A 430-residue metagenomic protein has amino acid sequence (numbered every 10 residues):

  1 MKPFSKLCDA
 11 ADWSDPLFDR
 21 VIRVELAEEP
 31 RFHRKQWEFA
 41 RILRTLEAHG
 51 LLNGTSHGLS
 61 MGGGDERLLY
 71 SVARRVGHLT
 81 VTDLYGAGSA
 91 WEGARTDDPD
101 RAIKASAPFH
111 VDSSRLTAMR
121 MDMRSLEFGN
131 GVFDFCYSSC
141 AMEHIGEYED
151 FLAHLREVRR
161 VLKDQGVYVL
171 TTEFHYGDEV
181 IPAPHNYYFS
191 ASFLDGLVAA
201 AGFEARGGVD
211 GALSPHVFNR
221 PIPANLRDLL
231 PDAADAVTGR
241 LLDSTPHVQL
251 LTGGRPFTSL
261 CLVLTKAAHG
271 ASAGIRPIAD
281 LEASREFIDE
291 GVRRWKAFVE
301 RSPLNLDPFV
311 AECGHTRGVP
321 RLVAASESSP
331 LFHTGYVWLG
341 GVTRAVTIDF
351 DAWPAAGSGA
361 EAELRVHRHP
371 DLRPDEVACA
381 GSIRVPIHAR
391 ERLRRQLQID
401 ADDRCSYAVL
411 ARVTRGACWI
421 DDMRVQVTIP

Functional and structural regions predicted by a protein language model:
L52-G64: Conserved class I S-adenosyl-L-methionine
L59, E66-S125: Class I SAM-dependent methyltransferase SAM/SAH-binding core
M121-C136: A short acidic, Gly/Pro-enriched loop at the edge of an enzyme's catalytic core that lines a small-molecule cofactor
D150-D164: A short glycine-rich, Lys/Arg-flanked "PGG" loop and its adjoining helix->strand segment in the class I
Q165-E173: Conserved beta-strand signature within the Rossmann-like core of class I S-adenosyl-L-methionine
E179-S214: Conserved Class I S-adenosyl-L-methionine
F309-P330: Short carbohydrate-recognition loop motifs
T334-A362, L393-L397, A401, Y407-A411 (+1 more regions): Extra-cytoplasmic beta-strand recognition segments
